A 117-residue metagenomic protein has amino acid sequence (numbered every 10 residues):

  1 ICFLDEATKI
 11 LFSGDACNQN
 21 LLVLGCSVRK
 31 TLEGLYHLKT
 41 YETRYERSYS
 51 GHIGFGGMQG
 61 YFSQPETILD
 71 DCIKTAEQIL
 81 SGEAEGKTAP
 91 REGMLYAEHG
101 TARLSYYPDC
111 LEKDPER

Functional and structural regions predicted by a protein language model:
I1-T40: Catalytic core of the metallo-beta-lactamase
D15, G51-H52: A cross-family glycoside hydrolase active-site/sugar-binding cleft signature
V23, I53-G54: Divalent metal-binding segments
K39-R47, G54-R117: Accessory terminal helices/loops
